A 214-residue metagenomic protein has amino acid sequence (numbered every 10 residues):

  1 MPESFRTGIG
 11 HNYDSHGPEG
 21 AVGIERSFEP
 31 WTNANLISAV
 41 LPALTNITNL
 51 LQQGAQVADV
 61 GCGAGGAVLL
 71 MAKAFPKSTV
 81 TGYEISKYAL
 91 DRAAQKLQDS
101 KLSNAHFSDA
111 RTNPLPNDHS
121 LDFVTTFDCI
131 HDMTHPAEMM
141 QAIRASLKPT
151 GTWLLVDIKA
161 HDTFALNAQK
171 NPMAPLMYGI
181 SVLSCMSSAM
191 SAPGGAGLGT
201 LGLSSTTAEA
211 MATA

Functional and structural regions predicted by a protein language model:
M1-A55: Conserved Class I S-adenosyl-L-methionine-dependent methyltransferase catalytic core
Q56, G151-T152: Short glycine-centered segments of the SAM/dcSAM-binding site in methyltransferase folds
Q56-A58, V68-N113: Class I SAM-dependent methyltransferase SAM/SAH-binding core
G61-G65: Class I SAM-dependent methyltransferase "Motif I" SAM/SAH-binding loop
N113-V124: A short acidic, Gly/Pro-enriched loop at the edge of an enzyme's catalytic core that lines a small-molecule cofactor
D122-P136: A short SAM/SAH-binding and catalytic strip from SAM-dependent methyltransferases
A137-P149: A short glycine-rich, Lys/Arg-flanked "PGG" loop and its adjoining helix->strand segment in the class I
V156-T213: C-terminal alpha-helical "lid/dimerization" subdomain adjacent to the S-adenosyl-L-methionine
